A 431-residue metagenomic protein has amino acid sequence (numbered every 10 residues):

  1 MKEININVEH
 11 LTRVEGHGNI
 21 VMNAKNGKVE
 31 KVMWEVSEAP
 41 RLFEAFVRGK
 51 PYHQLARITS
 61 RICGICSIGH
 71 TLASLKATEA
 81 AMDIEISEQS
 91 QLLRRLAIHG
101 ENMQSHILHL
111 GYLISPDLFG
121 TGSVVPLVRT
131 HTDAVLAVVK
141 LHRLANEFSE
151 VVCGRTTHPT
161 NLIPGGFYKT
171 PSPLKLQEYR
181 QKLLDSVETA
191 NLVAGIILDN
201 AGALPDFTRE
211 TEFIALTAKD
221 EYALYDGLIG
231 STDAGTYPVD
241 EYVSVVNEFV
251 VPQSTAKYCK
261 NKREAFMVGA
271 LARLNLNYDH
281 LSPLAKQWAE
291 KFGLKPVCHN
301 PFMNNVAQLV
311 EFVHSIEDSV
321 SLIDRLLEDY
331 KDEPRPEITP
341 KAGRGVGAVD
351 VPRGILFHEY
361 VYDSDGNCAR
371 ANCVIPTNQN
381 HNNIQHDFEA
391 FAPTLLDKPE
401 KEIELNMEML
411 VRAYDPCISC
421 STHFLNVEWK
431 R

Functional and structural regions predicted by a protein language model:
M1-I355, I375-R431: Active-site bordering "gate/hinge" segments that shape substrate access to catalytic or cofactor-binding pockets
R353, H358-Y360, R370: A translation/RNA-centric and nucleic-acid-associated enzymatic feature enriched in Class II aminoacyl-tRNA synthetases
G366: Active-site catalytic microenvironments in core metabolic enzymes, especially phosphate/sugar-handling
